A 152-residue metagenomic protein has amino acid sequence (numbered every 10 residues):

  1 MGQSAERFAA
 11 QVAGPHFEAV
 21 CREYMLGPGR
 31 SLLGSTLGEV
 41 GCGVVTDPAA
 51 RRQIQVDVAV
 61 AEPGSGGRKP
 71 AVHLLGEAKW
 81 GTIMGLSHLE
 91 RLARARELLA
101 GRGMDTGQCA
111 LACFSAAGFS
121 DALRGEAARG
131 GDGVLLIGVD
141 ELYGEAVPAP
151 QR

Functional and structural regions predicted by a protein language model:
M1-R152: A cross-kingdom feature that marks ATP-driven nucleic-acid transaction machinery
